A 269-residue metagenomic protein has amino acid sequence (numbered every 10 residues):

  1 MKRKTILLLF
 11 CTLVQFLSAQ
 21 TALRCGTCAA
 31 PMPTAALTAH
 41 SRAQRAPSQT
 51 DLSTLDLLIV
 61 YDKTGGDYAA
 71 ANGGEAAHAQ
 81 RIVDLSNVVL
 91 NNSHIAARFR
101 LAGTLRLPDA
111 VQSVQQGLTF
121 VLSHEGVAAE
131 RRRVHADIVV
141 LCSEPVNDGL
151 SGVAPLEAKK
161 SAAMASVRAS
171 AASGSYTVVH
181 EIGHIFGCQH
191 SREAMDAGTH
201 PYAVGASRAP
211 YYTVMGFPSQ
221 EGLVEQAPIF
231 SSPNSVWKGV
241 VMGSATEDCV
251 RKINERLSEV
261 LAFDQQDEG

Functional and structural regions predicted by a protein language model:
M1-K4: Positively charged n-region of N-terminal signal peptides that target proteins for export
L7-Q15: Bacterial N-terminal signal peptides
V14, C28-P31, K252: General secretory precursor processing signal
Q15-F16, R192: Hydrophobic alpha-helical membrane context
A19-T21: Boundary at the C-terminal end of the N-terminal hydrophobic targeting segment
L23-D51: Non-catalytic propeptide/linker segments at domain boundaries
C25, P47-G269: Extracellular (secreted or membrane-anchored) zinc-dependent metallopeptidases, primarily metzincins but also closely
